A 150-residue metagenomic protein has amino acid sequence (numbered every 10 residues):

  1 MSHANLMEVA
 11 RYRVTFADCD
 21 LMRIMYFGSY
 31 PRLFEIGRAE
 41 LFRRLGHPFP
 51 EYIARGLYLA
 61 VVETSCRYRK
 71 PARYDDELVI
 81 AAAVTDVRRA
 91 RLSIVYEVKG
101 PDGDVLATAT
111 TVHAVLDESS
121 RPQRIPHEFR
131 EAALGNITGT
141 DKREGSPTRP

Functional and structural regions predicted by a protein language model:
M1-H47, P150: Catalytic strand-loop segment that frames the active site of acyl-thioester-processing enzymes
H3-A10, R43, R73-Y74, T85-P150: HotDog/MaoC-like acyl-thioester-processing domains
R11-T15, R67, A114: Generic structural detector for well-ordered beta-strands
V14, I24-M25, V61-V62, I80 (+1 more regions): Hydrophobic aliphatic residue packing
Y26, V61, R67, V79 (+3 more regions): Conserved beta-strand segments that form the floor/walls of ligand-binding pockets within enzyme and binding domains
Y52-L59: Short, basic/aromatic beta-hairpin or loop at an interaction surface
V62-E77, A83-R89: Active-site beta-strand->loop segment that positions catalytic residues and contacts the acyl thioester
